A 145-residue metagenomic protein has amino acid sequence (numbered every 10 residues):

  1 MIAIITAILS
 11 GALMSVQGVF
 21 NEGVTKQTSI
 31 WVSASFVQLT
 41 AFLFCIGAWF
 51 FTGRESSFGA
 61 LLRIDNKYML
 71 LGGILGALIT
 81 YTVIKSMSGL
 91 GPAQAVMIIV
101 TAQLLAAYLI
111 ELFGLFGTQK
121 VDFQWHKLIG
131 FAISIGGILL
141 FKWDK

Functional and structural regions predicted by a protein language model:
M1-L9, K26, F42-Y68, L90 (+4 more regions): Membrane-interface interhelical linkers
M1-W31, L78, T82, G136: Glycine-/small-residue-enriched transmembrane alpha-helix faces in small-molecule transporters and effluxers
I8, A12, V16, L43 (+4 more regions): Hydrophobic/aromatic residues within the transmembrane alpha-helices of Major Facilitator Superfamily
K26-I30, T82-T101: Structural motif at transmembrane-helix junctions in multi-pass transporters
S33, S86, F113-L115: Hydrophobic/aromatic residues within transmembrane alpha-helices of multi-pass small-molecule transporters
F36-V37, L71, I98-I99, H126-I129: Hydrophobic core positions of alpha-helical segments in small-molecule transporters and transporter systems
T40-F44, I98-F113, A132: Alpha-helical transmembrane segments of compact multi-pass small-molecule transporters, enriched in specific families
F123-K142: Hydrophobic transmembrane alpha-helices of multi-pass small-molecule transport proteins
